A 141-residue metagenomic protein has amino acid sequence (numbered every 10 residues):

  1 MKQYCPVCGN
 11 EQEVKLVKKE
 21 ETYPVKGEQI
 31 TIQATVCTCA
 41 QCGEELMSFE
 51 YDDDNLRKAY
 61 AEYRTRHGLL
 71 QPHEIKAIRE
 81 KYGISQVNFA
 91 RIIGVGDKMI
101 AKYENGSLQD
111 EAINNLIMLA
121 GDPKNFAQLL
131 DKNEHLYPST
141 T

Functional and structural regions predicted by a protein language model:
K2, V36: Residues immediately within or flanking Cys/His clusters that coordinate Zn2+ in small zinc-binding modules
C5-C8, C39-C42: Short cysteine-rich clusters marking metal-coordination/redox-active sites
N10-I32: Short recognition patches in nucleic-acid-associated and regulatory proteins
Q33-A34, L70: Flanking scaffold residues of small Cys/His-coordinated metal-binding clusters
M47-A112: Extended interfacial segments that mediate partner engagement and assembly in macromolecular machines
E111-D131: DNA major-groove recognition helix of helix-turn-helix/homeodomain DNA-binding modules
L130-T141: Short, charged recognition helix plus adjacent turn of helix-turn-helix-like nucleic-acid-binding domains
